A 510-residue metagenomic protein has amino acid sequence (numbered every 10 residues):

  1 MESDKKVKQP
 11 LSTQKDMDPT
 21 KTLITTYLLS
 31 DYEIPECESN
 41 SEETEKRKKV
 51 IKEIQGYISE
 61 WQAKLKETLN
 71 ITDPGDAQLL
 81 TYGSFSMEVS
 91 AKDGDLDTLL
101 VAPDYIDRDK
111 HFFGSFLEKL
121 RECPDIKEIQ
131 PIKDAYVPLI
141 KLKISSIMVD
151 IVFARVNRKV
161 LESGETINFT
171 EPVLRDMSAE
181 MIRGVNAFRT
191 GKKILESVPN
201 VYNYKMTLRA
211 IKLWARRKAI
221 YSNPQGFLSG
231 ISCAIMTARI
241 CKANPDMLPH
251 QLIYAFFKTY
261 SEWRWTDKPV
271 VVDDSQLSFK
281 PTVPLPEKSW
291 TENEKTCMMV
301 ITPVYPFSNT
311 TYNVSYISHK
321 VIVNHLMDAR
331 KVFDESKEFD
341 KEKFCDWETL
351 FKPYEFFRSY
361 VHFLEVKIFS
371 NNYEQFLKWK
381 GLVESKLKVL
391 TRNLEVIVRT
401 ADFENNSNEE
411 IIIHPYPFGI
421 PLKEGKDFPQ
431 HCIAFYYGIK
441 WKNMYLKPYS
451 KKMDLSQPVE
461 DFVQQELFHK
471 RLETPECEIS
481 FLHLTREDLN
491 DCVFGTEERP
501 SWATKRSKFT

Functional and structural regions predicted by a protein language model:
M1-D93, A102-S115, K119-D125, I129-S146 (+4 more regions): N-terminal regions immediately upstream of nucleotidyltransferase
M1-P74, A243-T510: Terminal (often C-terminal) interaction modules
N40-S41, I220-F227, M247: Short, surface-exposed loop/turn segments at secondary-structure junctions
S59, A63, S90, V101 (+9 more regions): Short amphipathic alpha-helices and their capping/turn residues within compact interaction modules
L96-P103, G114-R121, A154-S178, L382-L387 (+1 more regions): Aromatic/acidic cage segments in peptide-binding pockets
L120-I129, Y136-S222, I231, L285 (+4 more regions): Conserved NTP/Mg2+-binding pocket subregion across the NTase superfamily
L208-A215, T237, F256-Y260: Short alpha-helical scaffolding segments that buttress acidic/His motifs in well-ordered protein cores
R209, F227-N244: P-loop NTPase catalytic cores that bind/hydrolyze ATP
